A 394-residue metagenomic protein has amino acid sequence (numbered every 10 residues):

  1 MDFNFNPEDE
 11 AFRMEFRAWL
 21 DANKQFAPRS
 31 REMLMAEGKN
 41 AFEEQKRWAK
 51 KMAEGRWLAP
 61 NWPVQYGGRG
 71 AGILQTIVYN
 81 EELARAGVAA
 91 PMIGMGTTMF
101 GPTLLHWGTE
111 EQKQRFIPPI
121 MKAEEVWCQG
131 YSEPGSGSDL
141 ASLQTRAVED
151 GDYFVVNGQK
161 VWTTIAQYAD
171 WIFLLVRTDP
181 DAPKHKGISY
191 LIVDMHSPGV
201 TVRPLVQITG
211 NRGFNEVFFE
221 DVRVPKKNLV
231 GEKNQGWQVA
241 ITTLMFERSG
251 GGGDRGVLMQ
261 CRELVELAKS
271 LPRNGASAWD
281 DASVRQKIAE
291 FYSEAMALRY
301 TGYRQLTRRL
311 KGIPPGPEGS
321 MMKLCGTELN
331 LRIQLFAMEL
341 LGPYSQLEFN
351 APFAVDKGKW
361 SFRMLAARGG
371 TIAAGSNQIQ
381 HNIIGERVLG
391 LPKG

Functional and structural regions predicted by a protein language model:
M1-G94, Q114-K122, V126, G250 (+8 more regions): Amphipathic, small/basic residue-rich leader segments at the start of a protein or domain
D2, L74, V78-Y79, M99 (+3 more regions): Glycine-rich phosphate/cofactor-binding loops in nucleotide/flavin-utilizing enzymes
F5, G199-L298, G370: Glycine-rich beta->alpha junctions and the first turn(s) of the following alpha-helix
M92-E111, G137: N-terminal glycine-rich flavin-associated loop
A123-Y131, L175: A short, Trp-centered hydrophobic/proline-enriched beta-strand micro-motif
T145-V148: A structural signal for short hydrophobic beta-strand segments in well-ordered beta-sheet cores
Y153, N157-R203: A short core secondary-structure module
V265-E266, S270, Q286-K311, T327-E339: Loop-to-helix element that buttresses phosphate recognition and phosphoryl-transfer chemistry
